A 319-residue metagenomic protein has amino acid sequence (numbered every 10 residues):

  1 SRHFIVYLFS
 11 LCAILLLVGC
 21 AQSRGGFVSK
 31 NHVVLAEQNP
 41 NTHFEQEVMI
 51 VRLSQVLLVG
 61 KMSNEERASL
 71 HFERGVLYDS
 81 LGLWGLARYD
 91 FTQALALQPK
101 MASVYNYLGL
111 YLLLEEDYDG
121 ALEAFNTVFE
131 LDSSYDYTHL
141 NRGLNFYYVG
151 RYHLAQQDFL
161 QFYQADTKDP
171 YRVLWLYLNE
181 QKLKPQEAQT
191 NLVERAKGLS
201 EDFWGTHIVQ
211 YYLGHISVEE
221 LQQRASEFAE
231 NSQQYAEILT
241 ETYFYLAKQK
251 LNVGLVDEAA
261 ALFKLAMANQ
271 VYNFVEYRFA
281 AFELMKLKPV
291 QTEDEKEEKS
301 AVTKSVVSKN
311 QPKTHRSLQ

Functional and structural regions predicted by a protein language model:
C20-E73, E293-Q319: N-terminal leader/linker segments that initiate helical-solenoid repeat arrays
P40-S54, D79-G85, L113-Y118, Y148-H153 (+1 more regions): Helix-turn-helix repeat elements of alpha-solenoid scaffolds
V59, S63, L97, E130-L131 (+3 more regions): Structural marker of alpha-solenoid helical repeat scaffolds
N64-A68, A102-S103, D136-Y137, D169-Y171 (+2 more regions): Helix-start (N-cap) detector for alpha-helical repeat units in TPR-like alpha-solenoids, especially tetratricopeptide
E73, N106-Y107, N141, W175 (+1 more regions): Canonical tetratricopeptide repeat
